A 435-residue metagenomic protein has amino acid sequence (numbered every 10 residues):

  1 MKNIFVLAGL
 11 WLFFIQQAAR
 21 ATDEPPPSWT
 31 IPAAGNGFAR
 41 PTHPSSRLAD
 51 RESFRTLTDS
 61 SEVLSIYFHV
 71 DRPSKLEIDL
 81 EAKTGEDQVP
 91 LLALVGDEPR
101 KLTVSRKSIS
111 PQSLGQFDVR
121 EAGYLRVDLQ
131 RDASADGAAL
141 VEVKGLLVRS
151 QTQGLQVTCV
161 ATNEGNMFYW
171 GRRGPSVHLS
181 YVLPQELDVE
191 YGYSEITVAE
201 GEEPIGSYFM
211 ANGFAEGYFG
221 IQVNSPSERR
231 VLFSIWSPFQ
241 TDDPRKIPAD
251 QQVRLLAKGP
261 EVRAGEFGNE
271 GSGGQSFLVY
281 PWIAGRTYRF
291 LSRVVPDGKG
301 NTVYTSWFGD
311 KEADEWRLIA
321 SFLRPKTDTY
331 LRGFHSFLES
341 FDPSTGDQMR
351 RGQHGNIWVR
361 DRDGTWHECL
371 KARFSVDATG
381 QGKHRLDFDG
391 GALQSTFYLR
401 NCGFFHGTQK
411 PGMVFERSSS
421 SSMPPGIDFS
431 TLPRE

Functional and structural regions predicted by a protein language model:
M1-I4: Positively charged n-region of N-terminal signal peptides that target proteins for export
V6-I15: Bacterial N-terminal signal peptides
Q17-R20: Sec/Tat signal peptide C-region and signal peptidase I cleavage site
T22-P281, L291-P296, G300-E435: Extracytoplasmic
